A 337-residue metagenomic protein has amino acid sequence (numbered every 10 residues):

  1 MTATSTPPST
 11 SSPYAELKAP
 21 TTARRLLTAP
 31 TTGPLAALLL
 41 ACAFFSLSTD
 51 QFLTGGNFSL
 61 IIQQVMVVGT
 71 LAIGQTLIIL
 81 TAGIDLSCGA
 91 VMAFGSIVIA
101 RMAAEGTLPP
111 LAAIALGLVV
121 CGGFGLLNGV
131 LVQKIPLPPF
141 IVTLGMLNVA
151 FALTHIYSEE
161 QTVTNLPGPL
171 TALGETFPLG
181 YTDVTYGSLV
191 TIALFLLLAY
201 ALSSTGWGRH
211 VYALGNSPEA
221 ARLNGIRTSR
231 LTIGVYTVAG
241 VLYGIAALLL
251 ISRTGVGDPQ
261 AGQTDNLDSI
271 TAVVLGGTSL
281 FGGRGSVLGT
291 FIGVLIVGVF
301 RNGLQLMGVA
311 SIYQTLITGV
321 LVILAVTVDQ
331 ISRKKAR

Functional and structural regions predicted by a protein language model:
T2-A72, T107-A112, I226: Membrane-interfacial amphipathic/re-entrant helices at transmembrane-helix boundaries
L40-G106, V130-L137, V273-L288, V320 (+1 more regions): Single transmembrane alpha-helix segments in multi-pass membrane proteins
V65-Q75, A90-F94, G123-L126, G145-N148 (+5 more regions): Hydrophobic alpha-helical segments embedded in the membrane of multi-pass proteins
T107-L147, I292-G293: Alpha-helical transmembrane segments within multi-pass membrane transporters and channels
P139-T205, L231-G234, R253-G262: Transmembrane helix-bundle core of multi-pass membrane transporters and related energy-transducing complexes
I141, R222, R227-I251, Q263: Transmembrane alpha-helices
L197-T237: Membrane-helix/interface signature in polytopic inner-membrane proteins
Y236, Y243, R253-G319: Transmembrane alpha-helical segments in multi-pass inner-membrane proteins
